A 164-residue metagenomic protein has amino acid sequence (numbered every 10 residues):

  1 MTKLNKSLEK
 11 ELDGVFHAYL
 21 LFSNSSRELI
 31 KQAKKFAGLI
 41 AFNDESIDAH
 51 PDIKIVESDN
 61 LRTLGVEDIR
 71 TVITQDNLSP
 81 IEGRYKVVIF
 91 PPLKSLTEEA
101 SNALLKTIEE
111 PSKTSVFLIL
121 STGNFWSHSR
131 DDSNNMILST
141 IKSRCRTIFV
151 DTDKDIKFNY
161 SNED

Functional and structural regions predicted by a protein language model:
M1-L93, E98, V116-D132, S139-T140 (+1 more regions): P-loop/Walker A NTP-binding region and its immediately flanking N-terminal helices in P-loop NTPase folds
I108-K113: Substrate-engagement module of ASCE P-loop NTPases
D151-T152: Short beta->alpha connector loops at strand-helix junctions that form conserved, small/polar/Pro-enriched
